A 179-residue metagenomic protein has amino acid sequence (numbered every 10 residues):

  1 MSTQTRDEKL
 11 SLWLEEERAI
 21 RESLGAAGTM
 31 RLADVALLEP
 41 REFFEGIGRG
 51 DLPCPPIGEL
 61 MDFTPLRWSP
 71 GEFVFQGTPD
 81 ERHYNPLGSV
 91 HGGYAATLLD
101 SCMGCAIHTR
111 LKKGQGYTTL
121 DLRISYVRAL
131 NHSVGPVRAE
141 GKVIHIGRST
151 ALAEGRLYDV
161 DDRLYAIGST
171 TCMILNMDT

Functional and structural regions predicted by a protein language model:
M1-T179: Terminal targeting signals and extreme-terminal segments of soluble enzymes
